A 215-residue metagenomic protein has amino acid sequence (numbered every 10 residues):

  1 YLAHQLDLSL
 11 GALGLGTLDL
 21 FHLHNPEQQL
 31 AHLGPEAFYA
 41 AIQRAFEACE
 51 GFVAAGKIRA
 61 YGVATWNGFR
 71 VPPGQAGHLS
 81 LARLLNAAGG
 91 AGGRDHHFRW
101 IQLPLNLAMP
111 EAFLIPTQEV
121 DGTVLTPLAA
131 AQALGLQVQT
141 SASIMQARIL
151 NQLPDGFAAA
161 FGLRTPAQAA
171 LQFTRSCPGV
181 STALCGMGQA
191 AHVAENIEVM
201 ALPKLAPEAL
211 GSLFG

Functional and structural regions predicted by a protein language model:
Y1-T17: An active-site-proximal structural segment forming one wall of the substrate-binding cleft that immediately precedes
D7, P26-G215: Beta/alpha (TIM)-barrel catalytic core signal, keyed to glycine-rich beta->alpha loops juxtaposed to Asp/Glu that bind
